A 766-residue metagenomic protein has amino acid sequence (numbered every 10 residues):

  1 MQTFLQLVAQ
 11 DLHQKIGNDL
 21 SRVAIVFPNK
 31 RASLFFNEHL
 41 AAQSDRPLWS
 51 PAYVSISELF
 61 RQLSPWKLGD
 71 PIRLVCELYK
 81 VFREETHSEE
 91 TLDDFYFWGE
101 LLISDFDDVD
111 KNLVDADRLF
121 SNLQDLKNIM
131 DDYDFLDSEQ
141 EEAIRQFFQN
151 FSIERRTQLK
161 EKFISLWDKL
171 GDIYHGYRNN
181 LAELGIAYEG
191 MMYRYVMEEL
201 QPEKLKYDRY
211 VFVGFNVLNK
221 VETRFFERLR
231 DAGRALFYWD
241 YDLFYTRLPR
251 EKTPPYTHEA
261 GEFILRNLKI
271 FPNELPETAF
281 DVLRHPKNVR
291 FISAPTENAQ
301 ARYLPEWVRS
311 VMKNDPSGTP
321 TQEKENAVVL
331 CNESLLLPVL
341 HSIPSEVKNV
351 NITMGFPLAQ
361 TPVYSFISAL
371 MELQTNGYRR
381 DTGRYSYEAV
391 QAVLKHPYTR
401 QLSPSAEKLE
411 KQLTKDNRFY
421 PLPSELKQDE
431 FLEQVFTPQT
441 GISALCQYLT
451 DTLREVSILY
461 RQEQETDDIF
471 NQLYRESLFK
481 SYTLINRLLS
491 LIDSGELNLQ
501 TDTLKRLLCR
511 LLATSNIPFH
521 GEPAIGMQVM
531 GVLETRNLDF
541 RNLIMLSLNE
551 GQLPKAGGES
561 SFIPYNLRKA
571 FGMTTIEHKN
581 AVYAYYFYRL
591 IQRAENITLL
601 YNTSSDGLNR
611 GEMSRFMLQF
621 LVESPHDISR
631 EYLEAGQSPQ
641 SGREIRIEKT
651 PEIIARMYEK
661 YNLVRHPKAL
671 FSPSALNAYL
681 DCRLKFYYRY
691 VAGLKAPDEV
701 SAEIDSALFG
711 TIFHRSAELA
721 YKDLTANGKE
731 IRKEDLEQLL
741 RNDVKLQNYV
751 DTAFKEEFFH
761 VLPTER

Functional and structural regions predicted by a protein language model:
M1-N566, D698, A702, F709 (+1 more regions): Nucleic acid-machinery interaction/catalytic patches
A24, Q428, L618-D723: C-terminal, charged and often intrinsically disordered regions of DNA end-processing helicases and nucleases
P28, D240, A294-T296, W307 (+10 more regions): Structured loops at beta-to-helix junctions and adjacent beta-edge loops in soluble globular domains
L236, R290-F291, N349, F366 (+8 more regions): Generic structural signal for residues positioned in beta-strands
S365, E388, A392, N549-L670: Accessory/regulatory regions of helicases
L533-E534, I591-Q592, L680: Well-ordered beta-strand positions
